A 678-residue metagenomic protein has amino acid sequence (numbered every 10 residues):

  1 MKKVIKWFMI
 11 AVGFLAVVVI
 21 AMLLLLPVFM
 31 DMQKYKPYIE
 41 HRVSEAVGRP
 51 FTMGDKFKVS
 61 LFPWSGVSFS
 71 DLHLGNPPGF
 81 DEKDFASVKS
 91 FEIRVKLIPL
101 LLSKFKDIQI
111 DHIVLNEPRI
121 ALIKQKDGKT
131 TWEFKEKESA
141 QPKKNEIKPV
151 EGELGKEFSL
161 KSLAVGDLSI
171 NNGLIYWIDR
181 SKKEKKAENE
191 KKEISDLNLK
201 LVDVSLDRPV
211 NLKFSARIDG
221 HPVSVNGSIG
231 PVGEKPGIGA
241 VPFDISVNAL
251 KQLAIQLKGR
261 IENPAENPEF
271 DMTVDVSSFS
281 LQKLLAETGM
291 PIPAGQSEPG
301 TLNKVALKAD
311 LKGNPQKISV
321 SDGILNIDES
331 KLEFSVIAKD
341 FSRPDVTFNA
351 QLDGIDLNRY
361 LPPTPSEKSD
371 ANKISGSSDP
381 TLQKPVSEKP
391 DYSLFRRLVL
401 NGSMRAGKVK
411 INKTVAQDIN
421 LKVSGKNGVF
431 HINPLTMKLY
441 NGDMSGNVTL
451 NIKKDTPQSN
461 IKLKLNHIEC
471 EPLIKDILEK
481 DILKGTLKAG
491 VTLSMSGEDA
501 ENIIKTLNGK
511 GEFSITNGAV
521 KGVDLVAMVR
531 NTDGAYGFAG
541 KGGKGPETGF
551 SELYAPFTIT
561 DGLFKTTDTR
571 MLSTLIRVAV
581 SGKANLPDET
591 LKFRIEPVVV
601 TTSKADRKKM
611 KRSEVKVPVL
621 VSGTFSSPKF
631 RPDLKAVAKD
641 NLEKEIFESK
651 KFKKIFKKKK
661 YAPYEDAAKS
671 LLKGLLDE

Functional and structural regions predicted by a protein language model:
M1-G48: N-terminal type II signal-anchor transmembrane helix that functions as the membrane-insertion/stop-transfer segment
K2-A16, F57, D310-I318, G323-S330 (+5 more regions): Extended terminal
V28, F57-K129, G152-Y176, K339-Y360 (+1 more regions): Flexible beta-edge/linker motif
G48-T52, P78-V95, I110, K183-K200 (+13 more regions): Amphipathic hydrophobic-ligand
L72, I113-P118, Q125, L168-G173 (+12 more regions): Solvent-exposed loop/turn tips at the surfaces of repeat/solenoid architectures
P118-R119, E138-Q252, G259-N263, N267-P268 (+2 more regions): Elongated, acidic membrane-bridging lipid-handling scaffolds and related periplasm/extracellular "bridge/tunnel" systems
Q125-D127, A286-T288, Y360-T364, A519-M528 (+1 more regions): Outer-membrane beta-barrel and related beta-rich outer-membrane complex signature in Gram-negative bacteria
